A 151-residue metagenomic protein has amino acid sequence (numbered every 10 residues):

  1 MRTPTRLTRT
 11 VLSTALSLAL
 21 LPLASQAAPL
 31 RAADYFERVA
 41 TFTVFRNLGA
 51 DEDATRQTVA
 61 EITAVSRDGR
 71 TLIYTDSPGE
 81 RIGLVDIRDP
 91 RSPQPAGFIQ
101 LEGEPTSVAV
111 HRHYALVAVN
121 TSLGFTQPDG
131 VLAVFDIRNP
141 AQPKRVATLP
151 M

Functional and structural regions predicted by a protein language model:
M1-L7: N-terminal secretory signal peptides that target proteins for export/translocation
R9-L12, G103: Intrinsic structural disorder/low-complexity segments
V11-P22: Bacterial N-terminal signal peptides
S25: Short alpha-helical DNA-recognition segment
A28-M151: Mobile, glycine-rich extracellular loop/lid and propeptide segments that shape or gate substrate/ligand access
